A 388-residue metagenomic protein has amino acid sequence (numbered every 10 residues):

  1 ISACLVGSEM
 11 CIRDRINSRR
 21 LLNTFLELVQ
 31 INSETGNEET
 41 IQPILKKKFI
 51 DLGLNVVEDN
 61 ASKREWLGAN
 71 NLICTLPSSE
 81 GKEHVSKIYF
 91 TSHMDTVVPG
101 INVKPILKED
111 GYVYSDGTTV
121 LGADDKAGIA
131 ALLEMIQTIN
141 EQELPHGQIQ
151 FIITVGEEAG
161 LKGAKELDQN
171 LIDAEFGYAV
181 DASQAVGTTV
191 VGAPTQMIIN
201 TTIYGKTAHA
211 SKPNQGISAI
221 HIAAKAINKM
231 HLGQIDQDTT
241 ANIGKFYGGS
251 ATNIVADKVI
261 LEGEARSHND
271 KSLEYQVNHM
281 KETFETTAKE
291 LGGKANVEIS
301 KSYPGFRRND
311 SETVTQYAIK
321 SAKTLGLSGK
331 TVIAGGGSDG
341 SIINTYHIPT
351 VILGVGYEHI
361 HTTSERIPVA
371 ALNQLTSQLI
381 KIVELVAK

Functional and structural regions predicted by a protein language model:
I1-G7, C11-I12: Single conserved hydrophobic/aromatic residue that forms the stacking wall/gate of nucleotide- or nucleobase-binding
R13-E39, K301, E358-T362: N-terminal capping segment at the start of a domain
L21-L22, N70, F246, D257 (+1 more regions): Zn-dependent metallopeptidase/amidohydrolase metal-coordination segment
E34-H84: A non-catalytic alpha/beta surface segment that caps or lines the substrate-entry region of metallo-dependent hydrolase
Q42, G68, T75, E83-I153 (+2 more regions): Active-site metal-coordination/substrate-binding segment of hydrolases, especially metallo-dependent peptidases
L121-P194, A241, T252-N253, L261-E264 (+1 more regions): Acidic/histidine-rich catalytic neighborhood of metal-dependent amide-processing enzymes
P213-F246, I254, K271-A295: Acidic-enriched catalytic cores of C-N bond-cleaving enzymes acting on peptides and small amides
A224-D236, N242, Y303-V351: Active-site-adjacent substrate-binding region of metalloamidase/peptidase-like peptide-processing proteins
